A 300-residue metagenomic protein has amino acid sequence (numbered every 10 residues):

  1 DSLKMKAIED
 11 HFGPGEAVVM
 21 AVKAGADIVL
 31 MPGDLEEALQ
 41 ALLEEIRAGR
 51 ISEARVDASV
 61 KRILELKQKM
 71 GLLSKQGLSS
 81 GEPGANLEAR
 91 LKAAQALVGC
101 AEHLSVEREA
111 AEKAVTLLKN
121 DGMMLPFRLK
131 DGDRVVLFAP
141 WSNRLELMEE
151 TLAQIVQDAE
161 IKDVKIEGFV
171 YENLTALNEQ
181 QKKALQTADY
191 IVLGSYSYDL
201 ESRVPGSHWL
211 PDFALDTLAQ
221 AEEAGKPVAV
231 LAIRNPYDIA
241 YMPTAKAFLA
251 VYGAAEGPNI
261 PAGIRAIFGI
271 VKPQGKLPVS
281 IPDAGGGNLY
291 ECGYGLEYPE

Functional and structural regions predicted by a protein language model:
K6: Structured mid-domain segments that build the active-site/substrate or prosthetic-cofactor binding neighborhood
H11-E300: Preference for extracellular/luminal or secreted protein segments
